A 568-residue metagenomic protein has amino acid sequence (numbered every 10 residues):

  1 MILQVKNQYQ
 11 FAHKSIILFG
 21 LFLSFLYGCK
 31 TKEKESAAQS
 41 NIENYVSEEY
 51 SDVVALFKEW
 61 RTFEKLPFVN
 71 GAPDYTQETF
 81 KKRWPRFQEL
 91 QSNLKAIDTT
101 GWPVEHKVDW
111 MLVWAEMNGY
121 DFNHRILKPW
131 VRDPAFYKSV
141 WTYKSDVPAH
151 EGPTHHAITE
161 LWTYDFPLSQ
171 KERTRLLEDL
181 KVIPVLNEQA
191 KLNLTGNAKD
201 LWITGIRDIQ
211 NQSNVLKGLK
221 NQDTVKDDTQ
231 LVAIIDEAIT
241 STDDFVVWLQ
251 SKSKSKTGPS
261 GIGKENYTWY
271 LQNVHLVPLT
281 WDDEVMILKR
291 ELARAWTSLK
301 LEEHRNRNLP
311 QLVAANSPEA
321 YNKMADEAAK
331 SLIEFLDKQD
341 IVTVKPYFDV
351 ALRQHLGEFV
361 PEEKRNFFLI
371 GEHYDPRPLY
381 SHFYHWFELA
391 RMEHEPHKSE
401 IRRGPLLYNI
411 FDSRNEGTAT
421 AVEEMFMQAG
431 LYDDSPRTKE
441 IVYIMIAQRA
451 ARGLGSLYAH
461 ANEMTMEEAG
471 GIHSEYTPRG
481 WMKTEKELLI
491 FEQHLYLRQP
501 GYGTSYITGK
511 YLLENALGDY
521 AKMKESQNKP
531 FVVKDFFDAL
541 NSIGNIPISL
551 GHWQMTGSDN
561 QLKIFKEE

Functional and structural regions predicted by a protein language model:
M1-F11: N-terminal secretory signal peptides that target proteins for export/translocation
N7-Q8, S15, T31-E35: N-terminal cationic leader/targeting segments used for protein routing and processing
H13-F19: Sec-dependent signal peptide recognition, specifically the positively charged N-region followed immediately by
F25-G28: C-terminal motif of bacterial Sec signal peptides marking the signal peptidase cleavage site
K30-E568: N-terminal maturation segment of proteins
